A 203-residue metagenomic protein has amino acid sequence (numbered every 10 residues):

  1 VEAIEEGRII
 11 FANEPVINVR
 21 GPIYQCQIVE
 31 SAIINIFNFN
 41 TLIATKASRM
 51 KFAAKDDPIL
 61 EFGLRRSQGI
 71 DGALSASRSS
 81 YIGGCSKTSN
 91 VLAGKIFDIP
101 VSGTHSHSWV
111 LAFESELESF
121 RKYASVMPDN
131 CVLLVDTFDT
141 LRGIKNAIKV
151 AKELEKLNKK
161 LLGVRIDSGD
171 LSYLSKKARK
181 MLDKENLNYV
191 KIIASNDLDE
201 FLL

Functional and structural regions predicted by a protein language model:
V1-I4: Short alpha-helix capping/helix-loop boundary micro-motifs
G7-N188, L198-L202: Buried, small/hydrophobic-residue-enriched core segments of structured protein domains
S195: Short acidic/histidine-rich active-site segments
